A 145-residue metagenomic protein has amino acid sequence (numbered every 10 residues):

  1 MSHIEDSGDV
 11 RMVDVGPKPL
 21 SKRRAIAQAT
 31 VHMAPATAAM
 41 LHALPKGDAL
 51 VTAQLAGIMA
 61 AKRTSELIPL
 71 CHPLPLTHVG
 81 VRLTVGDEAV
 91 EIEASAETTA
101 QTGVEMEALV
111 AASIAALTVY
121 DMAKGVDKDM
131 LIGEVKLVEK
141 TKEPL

Functional and structural regions predicted by a protein language model:
M1-H72, T77-L145: C-terminal binding/interaction regions
